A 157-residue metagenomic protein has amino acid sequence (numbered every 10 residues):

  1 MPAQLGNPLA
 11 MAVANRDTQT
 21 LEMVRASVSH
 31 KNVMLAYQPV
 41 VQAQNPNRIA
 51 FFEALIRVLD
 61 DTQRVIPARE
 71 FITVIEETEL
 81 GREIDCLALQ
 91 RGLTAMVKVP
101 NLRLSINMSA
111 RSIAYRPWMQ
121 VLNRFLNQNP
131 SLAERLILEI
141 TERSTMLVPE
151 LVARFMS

Functional and structural regions predicted by a protein language model:
M1-T18, N101-A110: Flexible, glycine/charge-rich interdomain/linker segments that couple and regulate nucleotide signaling catalytic cores
G6-I72: Active-site core of bacterial EAL-family cyclic-dinucleotide phosphodiesterase domains
L9-A12, R16-Q19, E76, L80-D85 (+1 more regions): Signal-transducing alpha-helical linker
M23, F71, A95, R154-F155: Residues within well-ordered alpha-helices
R25, N123, V152-S157: Short amphipathic alpha-helical segments and helix-helix/interface helices
S27, T62-V65, T78, R82-E83 (+1 more regions): Residues at alpha-helix boundaries and the short loops/turns that link adjacent helices
R48-E53, L80-L151: Catalytic core of bacterial c-di-GMP phosphodiesterases, primarily the EAL and HD-GYP domains, capturing alpha-helical
R69-T73, R82, S157: Conserved long alpha-helical elements within nucleotide-processing catalytic cores of c-di-GMP signaling and class III
